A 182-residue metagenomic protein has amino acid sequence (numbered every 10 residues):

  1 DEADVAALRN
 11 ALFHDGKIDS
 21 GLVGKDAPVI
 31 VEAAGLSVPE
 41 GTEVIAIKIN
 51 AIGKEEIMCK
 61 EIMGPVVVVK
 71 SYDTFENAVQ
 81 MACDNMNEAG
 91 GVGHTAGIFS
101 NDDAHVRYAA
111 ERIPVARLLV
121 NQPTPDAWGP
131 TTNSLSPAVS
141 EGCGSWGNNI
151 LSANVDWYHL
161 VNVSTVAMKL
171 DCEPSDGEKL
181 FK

Functional and structural regions predicted by a protein language model:
D1-P28, I57-E61: Flexible, acidic loop-helix segments that line cofactor/substrate-binding pockets
V31: Substrate-access "cap/lid" subdomains that shape and gate the entrance to catalytic or ligand-binding pockets
L36-K182: Conserved C-terminal structural/oligomerization subdomain of aldehyde/semialdehyde dehydrogenase
